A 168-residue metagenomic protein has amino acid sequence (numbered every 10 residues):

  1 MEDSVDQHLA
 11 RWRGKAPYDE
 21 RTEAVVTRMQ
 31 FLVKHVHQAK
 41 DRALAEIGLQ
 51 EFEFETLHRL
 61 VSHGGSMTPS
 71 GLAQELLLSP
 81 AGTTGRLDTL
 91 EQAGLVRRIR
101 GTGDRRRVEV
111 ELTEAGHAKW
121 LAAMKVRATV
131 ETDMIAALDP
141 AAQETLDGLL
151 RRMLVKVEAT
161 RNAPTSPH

Functional and structural regions predicted by a protein language model:
M1-I47: N-terminal leader segment of winged-helix/HTH proteins
M1-Y18, E144-H168: C-terminal regulatory/oligomerization modules of transcriptional regulators
G48, L77-L78, G94, D139: Central "turn" residue of the DNA-binding helix-turn-helix
E53-L57: Short alpha-helical "packing" element that flanks the helix-turn-helix/winged-helix DNA-binding module
H63-T68: Short capping segments at the starts of secondary-structure elements
G71-A73: A short acidic, leucine-rich amphipathic alpha-helix
A81: Key DNA-contact positions within bacterial/archaeal DNA-binding proteins
D88-G148: Charged, amphipathic alpha-helical coiled-coil/dimerization segments
